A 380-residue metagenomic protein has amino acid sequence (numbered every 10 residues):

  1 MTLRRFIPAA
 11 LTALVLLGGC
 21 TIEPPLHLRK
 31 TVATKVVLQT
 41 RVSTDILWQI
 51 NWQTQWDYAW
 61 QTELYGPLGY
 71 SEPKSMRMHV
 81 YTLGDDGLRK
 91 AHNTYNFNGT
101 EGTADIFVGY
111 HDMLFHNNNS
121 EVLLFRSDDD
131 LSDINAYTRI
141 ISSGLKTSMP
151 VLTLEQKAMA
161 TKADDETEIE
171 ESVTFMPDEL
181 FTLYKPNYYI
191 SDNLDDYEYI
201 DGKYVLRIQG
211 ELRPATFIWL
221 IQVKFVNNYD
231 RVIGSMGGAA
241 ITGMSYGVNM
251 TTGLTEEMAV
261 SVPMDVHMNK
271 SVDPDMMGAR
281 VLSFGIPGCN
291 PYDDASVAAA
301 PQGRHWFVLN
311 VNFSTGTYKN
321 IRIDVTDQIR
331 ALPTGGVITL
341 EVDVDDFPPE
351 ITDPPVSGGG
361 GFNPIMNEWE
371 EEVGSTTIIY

Functional and structural regions predicted by a protein language model:
R4-A10: Sec-dependent signal peptide recognition, specifically the positively charged N-region followed immediately by
L16-G19: C-terminal motif of bacterial Sec signal peptides marking the signal peptidase cleavage site
T21-L145, L332-Y380: Acidic/polar, low-complexity intrinsically disordered N-terminal segments immediately downstream of a Sec signal
A33-Q39, D112-L114, R207-Q209, I218-Q222 (+3 more regions): Beta-strand secondary-structure signal
Y70-R126, V232-L332: Tryptophan-paired
G87-L212: Short, low-hydrophobicity acidic/polar segments
T167, E171-K270: A sequence/structural signal for flexible, mid-protein segments enriched in small/helix-disrupting residues
D201-K203, Q328, L332-V337: Solvent-exposed, conformationally flexible loop/turn segments
